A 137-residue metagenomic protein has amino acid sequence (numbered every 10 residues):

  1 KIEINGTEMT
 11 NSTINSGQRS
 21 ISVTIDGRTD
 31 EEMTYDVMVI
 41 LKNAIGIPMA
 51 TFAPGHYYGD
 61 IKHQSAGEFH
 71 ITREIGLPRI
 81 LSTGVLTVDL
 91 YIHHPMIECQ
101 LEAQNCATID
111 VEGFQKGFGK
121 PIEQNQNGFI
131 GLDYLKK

Functional and structural regions predicted by a protein language model:
K1-K137: Localized sequence-composition bias
